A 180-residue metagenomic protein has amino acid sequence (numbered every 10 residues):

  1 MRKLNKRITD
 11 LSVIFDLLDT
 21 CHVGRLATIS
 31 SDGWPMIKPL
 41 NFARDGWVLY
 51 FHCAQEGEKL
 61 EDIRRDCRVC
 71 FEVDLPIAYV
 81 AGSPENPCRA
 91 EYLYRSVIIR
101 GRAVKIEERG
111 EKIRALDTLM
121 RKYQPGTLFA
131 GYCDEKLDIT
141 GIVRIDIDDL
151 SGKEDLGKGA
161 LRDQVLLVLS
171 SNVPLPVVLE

Functional and structural regions predicted by a protein language model:
M1-R25: Short, basic/aromatic recognition patches
R2-N5, A78-E180: Charged, gly/pro-rich active-site loop segments
S12-F15, M36-F51, A81-Y94, V178-L179: Short N-terminal helix-initiation segments at or just after the protein's N-terminus
D19, R64-V69, R121-P125: Short, intrinsically disordered, mixed-charge
C21-Q55, F71: Short beta-strand segments
H22, K38, D45-W47, R65-V69 (+3 more regions): A generic structural signal for short beta-strands and their flanking turns/coil linkers
E56-E61, C70, A78: Histidine-centered metal-chelating micro-motifs
K59-I63, D134-L137: A general structural signal for short secondary-structure junctions and capping/turn motifs
